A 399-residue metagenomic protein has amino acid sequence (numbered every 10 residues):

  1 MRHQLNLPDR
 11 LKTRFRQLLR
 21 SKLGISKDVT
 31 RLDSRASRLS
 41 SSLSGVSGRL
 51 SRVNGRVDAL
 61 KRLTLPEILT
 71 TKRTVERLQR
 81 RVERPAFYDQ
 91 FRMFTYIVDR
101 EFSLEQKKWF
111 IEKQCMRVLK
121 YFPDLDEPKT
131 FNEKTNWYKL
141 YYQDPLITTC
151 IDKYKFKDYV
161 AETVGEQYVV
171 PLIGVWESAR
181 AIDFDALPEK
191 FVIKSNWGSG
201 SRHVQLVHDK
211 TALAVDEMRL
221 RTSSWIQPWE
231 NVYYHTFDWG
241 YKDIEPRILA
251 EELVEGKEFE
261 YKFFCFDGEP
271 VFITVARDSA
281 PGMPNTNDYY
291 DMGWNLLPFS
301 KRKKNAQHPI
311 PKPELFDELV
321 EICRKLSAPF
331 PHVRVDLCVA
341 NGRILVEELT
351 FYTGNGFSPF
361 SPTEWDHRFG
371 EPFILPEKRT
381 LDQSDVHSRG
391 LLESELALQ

Functional and structural regions predicted by a protein language model:
M1-T95: Boundary detector for helix-to-coil junctions that initiate low-complexity/charged tails
R73-Y159, T163-V164, W176-A179, Q399: ATP-binding N-terminal substructure of ATP-dependent carboxylate-amine bond-forming enzymes
D124-K210, V215, R221-W239: A conserved helix-loop-beta module that forms one wall/lid of the active-site cleft in ATP-utilizing catalytic domains
K157, R180-D183, S199-V204, A214-V215 (+5 more regions): Short catalytic/ligand-binding loop motif for oxyanion handling, primarily in non-cytosolic enzymes, centered on
W176, W197, E252-V254, C265-D267 (+1 more regions): Short, flexible loop/turn elements at secondary-structure junctions
A212-K303: Phosphate-binding site of ATP-dependent enzymes
D243-R247, N287-I344: A long amphipathic alpha-helix within ATP-dependent nucleotide-binding catalytic cores
E321, N341-Q399: C-terminal active-site "lid" helix and adjoining low-complexity regulatory extension at the edge of ATP-using catalytic
